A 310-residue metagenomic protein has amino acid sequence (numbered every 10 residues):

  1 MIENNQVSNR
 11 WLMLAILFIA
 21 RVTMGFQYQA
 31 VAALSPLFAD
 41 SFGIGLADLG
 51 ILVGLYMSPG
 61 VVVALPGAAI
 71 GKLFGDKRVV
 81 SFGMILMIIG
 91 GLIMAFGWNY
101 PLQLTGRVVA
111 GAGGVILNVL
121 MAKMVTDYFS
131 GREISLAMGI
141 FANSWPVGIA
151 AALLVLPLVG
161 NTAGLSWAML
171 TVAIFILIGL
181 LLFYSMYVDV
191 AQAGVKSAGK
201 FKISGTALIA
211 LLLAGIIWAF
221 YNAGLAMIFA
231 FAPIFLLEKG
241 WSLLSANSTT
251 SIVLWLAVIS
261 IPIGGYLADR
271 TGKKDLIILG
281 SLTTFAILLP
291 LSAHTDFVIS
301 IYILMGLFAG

Functional and structural regions predicted by a protein language model:
Q29, M57-L65, I149-A150, L254-P262: Residue-level signature of mid-helix packing/kink "hotspots" within the transmembrane helices of 12-pass Major
V31-A32, A210-I261: Extracytoplasmic gate region of multi-pass secondary transporters
G43, G75, F96-L102, S130 (+2 more regions): Helix-breaking motifs and short loop linkers at transmembrane-helix boundaries and internal kinks in secondary membrane
V62-W98: Conserved MFS/SLC helix-loop-helix module at the cytosolic interface between two early adjacent transmembrane helices
V63-G75, S260-K273: Helix-to-loop junctions at the C-terminal end of transmembrane segments in multipass secondary transporters
Y100, G106-S144: Cytoplasmic helix-loop-helix junction between adjacent transmembrane helices in 12-TM secondary transporters
L102, G139-Y187: Helix-loop-helix hairpin linking two adjacent transmembrane segments in secondary transporters
K274-G310: C-terminal transmembrane helical hairpin of 12-TM major facilitator-type secondary transporters
